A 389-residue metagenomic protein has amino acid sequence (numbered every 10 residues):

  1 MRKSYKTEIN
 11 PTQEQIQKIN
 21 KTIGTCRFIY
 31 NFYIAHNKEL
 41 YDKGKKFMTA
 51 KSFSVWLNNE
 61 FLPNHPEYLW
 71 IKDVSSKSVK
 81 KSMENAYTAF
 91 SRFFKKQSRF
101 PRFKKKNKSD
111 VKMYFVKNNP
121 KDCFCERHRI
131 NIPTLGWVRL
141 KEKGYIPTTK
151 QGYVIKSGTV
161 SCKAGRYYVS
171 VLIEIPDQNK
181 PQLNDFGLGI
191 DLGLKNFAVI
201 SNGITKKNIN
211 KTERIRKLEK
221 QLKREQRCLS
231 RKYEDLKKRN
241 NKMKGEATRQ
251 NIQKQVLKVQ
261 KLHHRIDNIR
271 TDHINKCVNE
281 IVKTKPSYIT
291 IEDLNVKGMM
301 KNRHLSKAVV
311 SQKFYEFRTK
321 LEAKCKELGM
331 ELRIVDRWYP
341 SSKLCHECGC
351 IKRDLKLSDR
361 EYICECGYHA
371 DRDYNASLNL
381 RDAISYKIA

Functional and structural regions predicted by a protein language model:
M1-K80: Gly/serine-rich nucleotide phosphate-binding loop at the start of the catalytic core of nucleotide/ADP-ribose-handling
K3, T148-Q151, K163-A389: Positively charged, helix-rich recognition surfaces that bind polyanionic ligands
Y5-I9, V138-E142, K206-I209: Generic detection of short hydrophobic beta-strand segments and adjacent strand-loop junctions
Y30-N37, Y41, F90-Q97, N196 (+2 more regions): A generic secondary-structure signal for well-formed alpha-helical elements
Y33, S82-F93, Y374-I384, I388: Stable alpha-helical structural segments in soluble proteins, enriched in small hydrophobic residues
S52-R166: Acidic carboxylate diad motif detector
